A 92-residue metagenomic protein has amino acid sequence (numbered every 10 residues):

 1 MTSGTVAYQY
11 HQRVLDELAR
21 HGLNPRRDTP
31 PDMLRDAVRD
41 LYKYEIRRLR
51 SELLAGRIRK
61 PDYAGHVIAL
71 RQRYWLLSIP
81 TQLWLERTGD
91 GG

Functional and structural regions predicted by a protein language model:
M1-V38, Q82-G92: Long, non-catalytic architectural segments outside compact domain cores
A7-Y10, E45, H66: Alpha-helical structural motif
D28, A55-P61: Charged, low-complexity interaction regions
V38-I46: Short amphipathic alpha-helical heptad-repeat segments
R47-A55: Primarily EF-hand calcium-binding motifs
K60-A69: Short, charged, amphipathic alpha-helical segments
L70-W84: Amphipathic alpha-helical coiled-coil segments
